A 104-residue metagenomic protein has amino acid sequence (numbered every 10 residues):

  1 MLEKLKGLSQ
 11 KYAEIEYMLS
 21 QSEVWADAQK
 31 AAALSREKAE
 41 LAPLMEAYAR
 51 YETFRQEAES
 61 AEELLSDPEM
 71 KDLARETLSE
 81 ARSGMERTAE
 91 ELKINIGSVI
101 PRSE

Functional and structural regions predicted by a protein language model:
M1-E104: Charged, heptad-repeat coiled-coil alpha-helices that serve as long linker/dimerization "arms" in large NTP-dependent
